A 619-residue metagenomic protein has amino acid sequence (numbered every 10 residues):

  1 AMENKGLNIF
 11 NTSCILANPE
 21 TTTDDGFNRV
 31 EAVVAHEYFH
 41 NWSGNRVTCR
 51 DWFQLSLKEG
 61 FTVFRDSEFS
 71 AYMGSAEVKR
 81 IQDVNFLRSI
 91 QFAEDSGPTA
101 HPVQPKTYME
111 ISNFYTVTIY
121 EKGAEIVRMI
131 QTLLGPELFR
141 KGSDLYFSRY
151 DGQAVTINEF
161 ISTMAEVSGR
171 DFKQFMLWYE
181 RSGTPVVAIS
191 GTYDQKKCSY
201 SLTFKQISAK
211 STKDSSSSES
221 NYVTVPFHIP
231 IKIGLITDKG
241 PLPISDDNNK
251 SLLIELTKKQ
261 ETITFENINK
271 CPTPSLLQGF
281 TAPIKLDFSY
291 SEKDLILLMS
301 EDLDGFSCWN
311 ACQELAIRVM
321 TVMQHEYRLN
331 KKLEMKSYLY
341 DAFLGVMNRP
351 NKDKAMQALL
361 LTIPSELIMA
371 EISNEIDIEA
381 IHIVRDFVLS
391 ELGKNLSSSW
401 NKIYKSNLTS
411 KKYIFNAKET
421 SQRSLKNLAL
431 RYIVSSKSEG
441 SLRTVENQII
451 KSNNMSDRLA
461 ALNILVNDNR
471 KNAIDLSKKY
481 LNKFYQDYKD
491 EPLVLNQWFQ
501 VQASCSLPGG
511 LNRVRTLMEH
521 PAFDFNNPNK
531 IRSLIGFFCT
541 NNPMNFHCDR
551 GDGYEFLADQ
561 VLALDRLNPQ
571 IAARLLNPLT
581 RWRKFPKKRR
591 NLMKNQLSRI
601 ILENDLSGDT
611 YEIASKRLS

Functional and structural regions predicted by a protein language model:
A1-K197, S201-L202: Hydrophobic alpha-helical and helix-loop surface patches within well-folded domains that function as non-catalytic
K5, Y38, A100, T184-V186 (+8 more regions): Active-site lining segments that contact anionic ligands and/or coordinate catalytic metals
N11-S13, K106, I130, T192 (+6 more regions): Structured loops at beta-to-helix junctions and adjacent beta-edge loops in soluble globular domains
C14-I15, F39, F69, I207-A209 (+6 more regions): Short, glycine-/Ser/Thr-/acidic-enriched flexible segments
R88-S89, T116, E266-S619: Long, ordered, helix-rich scaffold segments
N113-S148, G152, W178-G183, S190-S218 (+5 more regions): Long hydrophobic segments that form regular secondary structure
T156-Q174, W178-I207, S217, T224 (+3 more regions): His/Asp/Glu-rich metal/cofactor-coordinating catalytic motifs and the adjacent surface-exposed loops that frame enzyme
D171-K173, T184-L276, L389, G393 (+1 more regions): Beta-strand-rich binding/interaction modules
